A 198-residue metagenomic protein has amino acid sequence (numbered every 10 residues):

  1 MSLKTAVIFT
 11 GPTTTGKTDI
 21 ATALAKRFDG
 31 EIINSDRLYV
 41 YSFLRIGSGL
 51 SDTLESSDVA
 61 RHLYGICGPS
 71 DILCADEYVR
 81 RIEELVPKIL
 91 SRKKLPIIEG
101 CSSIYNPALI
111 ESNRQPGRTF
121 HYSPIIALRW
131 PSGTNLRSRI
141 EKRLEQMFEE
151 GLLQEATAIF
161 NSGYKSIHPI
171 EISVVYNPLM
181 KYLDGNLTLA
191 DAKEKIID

Functional and structural regions predicted by a protein language model:
M1-D29, S123-D198: Catalytic core of IPPT-family isopentenyl/dimethylallyl transferases that prenylate adenosine-containing substrates
T5-F9, K94-G100: Generic beta-sheet signal
T13, D36, Y64, C101 (+1 more regions): Residue-level signal for inorganic ion chemistry
T18-I97, P107-T119: N-terminal phosphate/diphosphate-binding loop that engages ATP/GTP or pyrophosphate donors across diverse enzyme folds
R37-V40, G68-D71, S103-Y105, R129-N135 (+1 more regions): Conserved nucleotide-binding/hydrolysis micro-motifs of P-loop NTPases
A60, G68, C74, S102 (+3 more regions): Secondary-structure junction/capping motif
G100-S102, F160: A general secondary-structure junction signal
Y105-A108, P178: Phosphate- and divalent-cation-binding pockets in alpha/beta enzyme and binding domains that engage nucleotide-derived
